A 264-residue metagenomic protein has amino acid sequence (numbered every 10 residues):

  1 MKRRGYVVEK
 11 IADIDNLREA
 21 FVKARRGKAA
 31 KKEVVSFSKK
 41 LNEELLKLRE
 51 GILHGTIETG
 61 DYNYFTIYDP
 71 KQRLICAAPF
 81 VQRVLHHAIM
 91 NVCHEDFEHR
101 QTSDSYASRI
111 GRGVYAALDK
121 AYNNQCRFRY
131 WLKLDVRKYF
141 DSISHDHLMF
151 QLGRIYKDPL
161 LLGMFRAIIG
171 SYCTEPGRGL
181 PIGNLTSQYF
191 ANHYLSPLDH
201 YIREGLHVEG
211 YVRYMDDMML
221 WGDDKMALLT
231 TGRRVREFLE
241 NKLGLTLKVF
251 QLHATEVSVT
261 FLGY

Functional and structural regions predicted by a protein language model:
M1-Q151, Y156-K157, Y172-C173: Conserved two-metal-ion catalytic palm core of "right-hand" nucleic acid polymerases, unifying RNA-dependent RNA
K32, L152, L239-E240, V259: Hydrophobic alpha-helix position signal
K40-E43, E237, L243-L245: Short, basic/low-complexity N-terminal boundary segments at the transition from targeting/disordered tails
E44, G51-I52, D104, R109 (+4 more regions): Conserved polymerase palm-domain catalytic core
P79-Q82, I89-V92, D146-H147, R178 (+3 more regions): Surface-exposed beta-strand edges and their flanking turn/coil or helix-capping segments
C93-F97, I202, L239: Hydrophobic recognition helices of helix-based DNA-binding modules
K242-Y264: A conserved non-catalytic segment of reverse transcriptases and RNA-directed RNA polymerases corresponding to the late
